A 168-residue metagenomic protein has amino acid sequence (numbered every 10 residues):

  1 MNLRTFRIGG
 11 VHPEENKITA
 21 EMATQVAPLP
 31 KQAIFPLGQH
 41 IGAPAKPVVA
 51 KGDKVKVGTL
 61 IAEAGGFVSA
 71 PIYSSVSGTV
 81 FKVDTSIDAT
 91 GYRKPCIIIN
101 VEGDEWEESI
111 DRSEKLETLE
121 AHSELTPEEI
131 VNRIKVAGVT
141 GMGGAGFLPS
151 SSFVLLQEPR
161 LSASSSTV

Functional and structural regions predicted by a protein language model:
M1-A163: Well-ordered secondary-structure scaffolds
S166-V168: Short loop/turn segments at strand-loop or loop-helix junctions that form parts of catalytic or ligand-binding pockets
